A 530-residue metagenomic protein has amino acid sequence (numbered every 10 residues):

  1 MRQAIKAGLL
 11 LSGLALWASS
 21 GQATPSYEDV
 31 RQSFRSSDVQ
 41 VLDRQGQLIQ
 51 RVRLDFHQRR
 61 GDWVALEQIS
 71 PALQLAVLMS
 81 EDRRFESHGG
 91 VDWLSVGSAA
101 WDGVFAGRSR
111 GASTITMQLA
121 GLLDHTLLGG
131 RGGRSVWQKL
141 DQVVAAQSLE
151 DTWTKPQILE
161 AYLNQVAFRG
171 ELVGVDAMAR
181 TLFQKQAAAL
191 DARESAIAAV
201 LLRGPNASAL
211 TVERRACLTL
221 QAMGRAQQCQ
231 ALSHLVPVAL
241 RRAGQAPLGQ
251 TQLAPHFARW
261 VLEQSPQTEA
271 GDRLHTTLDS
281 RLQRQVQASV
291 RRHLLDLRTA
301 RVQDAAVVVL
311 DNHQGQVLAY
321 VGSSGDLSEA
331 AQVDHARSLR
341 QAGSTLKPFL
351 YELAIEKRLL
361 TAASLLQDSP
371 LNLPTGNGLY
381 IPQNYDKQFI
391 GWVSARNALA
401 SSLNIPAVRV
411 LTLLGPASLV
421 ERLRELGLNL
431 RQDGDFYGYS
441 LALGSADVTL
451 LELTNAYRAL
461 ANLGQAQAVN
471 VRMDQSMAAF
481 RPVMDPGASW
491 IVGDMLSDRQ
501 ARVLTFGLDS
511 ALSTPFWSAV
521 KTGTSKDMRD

Functional and structural regions predicted by a protein language model:
G8-L16: Bacterial N-terminal signal peptides
S19-S95, A99, G103-V104, D176 (+1 more regions): Membrane-proximal periplasmic segments of bacterial cell-envelope enzymes, especially penicillin-binding proteins
D38-V52, I69, A300-E329, E421-L426: A short, well-structured edge-of-sheet supersecondary motif
R60-I69, A300-A305, S328-F349, K357 (+2 more regions): Short active-site loop at a secondary-structure junction that contains or immediately precedes the catalytic residue(s)
L75-L78, D82, M223, V286 (+5 more regions): Active-site SXXK
D102-G129, G244-G249, H256, E263 (+4 more regions): Conserved catalytic neighborhood of penicillin-recognizing serine enzymes
R108, A112-R284, E421-N429, D433 (+3 more regions): Non-catalytic, structured segments within soluble enzyme domains
T276-L297, V307-D311, Y320-G322, L327-H335 (+5 more regions): A penicillin-recognizing enzyme superfamily signal
